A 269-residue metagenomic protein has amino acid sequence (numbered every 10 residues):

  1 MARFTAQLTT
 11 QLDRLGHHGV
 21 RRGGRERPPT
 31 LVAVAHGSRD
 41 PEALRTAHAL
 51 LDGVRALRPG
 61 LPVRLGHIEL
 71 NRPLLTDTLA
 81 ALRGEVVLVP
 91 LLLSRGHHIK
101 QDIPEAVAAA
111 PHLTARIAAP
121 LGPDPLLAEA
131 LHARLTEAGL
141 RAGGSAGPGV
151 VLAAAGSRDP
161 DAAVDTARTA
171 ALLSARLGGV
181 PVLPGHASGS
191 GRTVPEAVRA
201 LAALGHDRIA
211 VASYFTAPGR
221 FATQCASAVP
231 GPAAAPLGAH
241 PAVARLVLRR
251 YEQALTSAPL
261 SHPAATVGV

Functional and structural regions predicted by a protein language model:
M1-V269: Active-site-proximal alpha-helix that buttresses catalytic centers in soluble enzyme cores
